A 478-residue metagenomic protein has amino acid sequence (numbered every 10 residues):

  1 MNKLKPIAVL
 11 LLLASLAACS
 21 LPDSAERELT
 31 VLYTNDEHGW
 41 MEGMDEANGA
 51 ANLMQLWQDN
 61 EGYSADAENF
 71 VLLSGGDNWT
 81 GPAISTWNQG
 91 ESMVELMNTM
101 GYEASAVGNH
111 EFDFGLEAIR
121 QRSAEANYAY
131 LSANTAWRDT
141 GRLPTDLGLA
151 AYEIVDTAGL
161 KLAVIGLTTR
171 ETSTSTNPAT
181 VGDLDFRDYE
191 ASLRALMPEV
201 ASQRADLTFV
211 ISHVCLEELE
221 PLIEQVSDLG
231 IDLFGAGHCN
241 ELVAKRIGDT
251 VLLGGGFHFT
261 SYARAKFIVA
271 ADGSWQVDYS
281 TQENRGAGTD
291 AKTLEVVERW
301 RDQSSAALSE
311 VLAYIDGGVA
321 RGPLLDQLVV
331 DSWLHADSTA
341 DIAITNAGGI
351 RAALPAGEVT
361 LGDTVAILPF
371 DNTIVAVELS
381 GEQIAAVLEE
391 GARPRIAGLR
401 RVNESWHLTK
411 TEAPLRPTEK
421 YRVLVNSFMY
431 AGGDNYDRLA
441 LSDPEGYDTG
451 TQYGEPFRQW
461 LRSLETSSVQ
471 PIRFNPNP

Functional and structural regions predicted by a protein language model:
M1-A8: Bacterial N-terminal signal peptides that target proteins for export
S15-A18: C-terminal motif of bacterial Sec signal peptides marking the signal peptidase cleavage site
S20-V296, A320, L324-H335, A343 (+5 more regions): Acidic, metal/ion-coordinating pockets
N35-W40, T80-A83, K266-G450, V469-P478: Solvent-exposed loop/linker segments at secondary-structure transitions that flank or connect catalytic domains
G454-R458, R462: Mature, extracytoplasmic segments of signal peptide-bearing proteins
